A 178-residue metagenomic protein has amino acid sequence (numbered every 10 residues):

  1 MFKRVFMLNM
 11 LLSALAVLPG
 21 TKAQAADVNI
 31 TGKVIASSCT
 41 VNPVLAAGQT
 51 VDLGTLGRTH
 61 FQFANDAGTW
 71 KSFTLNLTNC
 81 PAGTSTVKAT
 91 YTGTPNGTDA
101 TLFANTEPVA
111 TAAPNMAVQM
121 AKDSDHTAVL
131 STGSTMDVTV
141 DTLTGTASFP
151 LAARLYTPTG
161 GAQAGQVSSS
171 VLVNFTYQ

Functional and structural regions predicted by a protein language model:
F2-R4, L18-Q178: Mature extracellular/passenger domains of Gram-negative fimbrial/pilin and adhesin proteins
N9-V17: Bacterial N-terminal signal peptides
